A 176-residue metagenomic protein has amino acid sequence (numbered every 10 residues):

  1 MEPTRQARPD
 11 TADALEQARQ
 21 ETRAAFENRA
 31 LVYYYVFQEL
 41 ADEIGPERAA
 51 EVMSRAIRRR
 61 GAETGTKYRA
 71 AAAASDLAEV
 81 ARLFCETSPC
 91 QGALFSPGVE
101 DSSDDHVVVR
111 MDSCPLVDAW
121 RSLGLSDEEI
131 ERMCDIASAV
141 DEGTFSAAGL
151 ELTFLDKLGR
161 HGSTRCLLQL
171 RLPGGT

Functional and structural regions predicted by a protein language model:
M1-V108, S113-D135, E151-T176: N-terminal accessory segment detector
R132-F145: A conserved amphipathic terminal alpha-helix motif
A148: Conserved ATPase active-site switch/coordination loops adjacent to the nucleotide-binding site
